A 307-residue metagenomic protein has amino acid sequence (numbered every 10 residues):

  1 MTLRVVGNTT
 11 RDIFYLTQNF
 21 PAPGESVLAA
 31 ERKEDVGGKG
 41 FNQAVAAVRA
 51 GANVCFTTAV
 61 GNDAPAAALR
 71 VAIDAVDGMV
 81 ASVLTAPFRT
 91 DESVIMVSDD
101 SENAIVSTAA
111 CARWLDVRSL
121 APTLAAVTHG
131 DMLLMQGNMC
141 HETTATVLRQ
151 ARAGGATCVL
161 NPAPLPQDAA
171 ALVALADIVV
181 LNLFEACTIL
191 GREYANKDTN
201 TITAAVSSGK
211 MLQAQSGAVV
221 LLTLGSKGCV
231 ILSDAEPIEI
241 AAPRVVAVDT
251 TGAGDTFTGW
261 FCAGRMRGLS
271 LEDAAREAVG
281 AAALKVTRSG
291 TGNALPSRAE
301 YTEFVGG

Functional and structural regions predicted by a protein language model:
M1-A59, A64-V71, V246-V248: Glycine-rich phosphate/adenosyl-contacting loop at the front of the ribokinase-like
V45, E92-M96, A104, G228-L232: Short beta-strand scaffold segments in enzyme catalytic cores
A64-V76, I95-S101, I105, L172: Active-site-proximal loop->helix
A72-P87: A glycine-rich helix N-cap at a beta->alpha junction
T85-P87, I95-M132, G137: Conserved phosphate-binding/catalytic loop of the ribokinase/pfkB sugar-kinase fold
M132-A204, K227-C229: Conserved beta-alpha-beta core of the PfkB/ribokinase-like small-molecule kinase fold
Q167, N196-G307: Conserved phosphate-binding/catalytic region of the ribokinase-like
